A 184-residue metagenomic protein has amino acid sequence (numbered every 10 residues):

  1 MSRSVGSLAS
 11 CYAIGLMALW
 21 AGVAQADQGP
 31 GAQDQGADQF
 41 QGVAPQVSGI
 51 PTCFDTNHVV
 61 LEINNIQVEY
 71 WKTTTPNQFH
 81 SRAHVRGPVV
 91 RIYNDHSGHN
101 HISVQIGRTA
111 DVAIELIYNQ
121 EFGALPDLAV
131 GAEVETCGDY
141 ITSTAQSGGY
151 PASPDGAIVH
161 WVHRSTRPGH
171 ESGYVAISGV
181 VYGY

Functional and structural regions predicted by a protein language model:
M1-Y12: Bacterial N-terminal signal peptides that target proteins for export
C11-W20: Bacterial N-terminal signal peptides
G22-A26: Sec/Tat signal peptide C-region and signal peptidase I cleavage site
D27-Y184: OB-fold and OB-like single-stranded nucleic-acid-recognition modules and their adjacent interaction interfaces
